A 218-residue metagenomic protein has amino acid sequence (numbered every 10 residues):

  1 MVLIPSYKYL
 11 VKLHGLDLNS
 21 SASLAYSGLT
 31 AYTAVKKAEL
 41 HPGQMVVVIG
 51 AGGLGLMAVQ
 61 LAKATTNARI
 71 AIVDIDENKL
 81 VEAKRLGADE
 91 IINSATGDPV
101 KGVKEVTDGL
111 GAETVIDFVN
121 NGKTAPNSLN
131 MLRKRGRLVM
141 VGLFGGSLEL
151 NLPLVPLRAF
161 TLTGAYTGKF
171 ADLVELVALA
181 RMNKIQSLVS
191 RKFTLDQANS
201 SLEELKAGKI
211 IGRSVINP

Functional and structural regions predicted by a protein language model:
M1, V47-A51, I72-V73, I92 (+4 more regions): Glycine- and other small-residue-rich loops at beta-strand/loop junctions that grip anionic moieties
M1-L10: Glycine-rich phosphate/adenylate-binding loop and adjacent beta-alpha elements of nucleotide- or dinucleotide-binding
Y9, H14-G97, K101-E105, I116: Mid-domain Rossmann-like dinucleotide-binding core that forms the NAD(H)/NADP(H) cofactor-binding site
L10, S21, G28-A31, V100 (+5 more regions): A general structural signal for well-ordered alpha-helical segments in protein cores
L10, V47, A71, R137-V139 (+2 more regions): Structural detector of well-ordered beta-strand residues that form the stable sheet scaffold of enzyme domains
K37-P42, I75, V81-T161: Glycine-rich cofactor phosphate-binding loops and adjacent beta1-alpha1 units of small-molecule cofactor enzyme domains
N67-A68, G111, T163, N183-V189: A local structural motif
E77, P126-N127, K134, F170-P218: C-terminal hydrophobic helical "lid"/dimerization subdomain of Rossmann-like NAD(P)H-dependent oxidoreductases
